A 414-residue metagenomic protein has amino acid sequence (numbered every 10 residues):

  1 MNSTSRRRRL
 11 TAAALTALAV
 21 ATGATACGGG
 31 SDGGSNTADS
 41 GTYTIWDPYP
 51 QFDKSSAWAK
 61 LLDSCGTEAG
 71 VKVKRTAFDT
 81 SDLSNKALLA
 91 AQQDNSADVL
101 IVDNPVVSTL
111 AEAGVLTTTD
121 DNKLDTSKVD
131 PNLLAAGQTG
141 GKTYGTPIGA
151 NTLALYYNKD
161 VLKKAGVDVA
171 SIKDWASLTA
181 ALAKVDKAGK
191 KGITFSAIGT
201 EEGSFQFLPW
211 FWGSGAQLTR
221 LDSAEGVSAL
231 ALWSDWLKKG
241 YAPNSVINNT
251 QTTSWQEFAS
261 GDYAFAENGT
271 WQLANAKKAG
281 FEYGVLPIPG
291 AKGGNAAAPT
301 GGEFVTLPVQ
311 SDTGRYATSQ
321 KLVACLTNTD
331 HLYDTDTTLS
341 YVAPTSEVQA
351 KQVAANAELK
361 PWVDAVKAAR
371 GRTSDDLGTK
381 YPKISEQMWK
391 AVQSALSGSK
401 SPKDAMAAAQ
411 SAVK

Functional and structural regions predicted by a protein language model:
N2-V107, G290-K292, G314, T318 (+2 more regions): Conserved N-terminal structural module of periplasmic/extracytoplasmic solute-binding proteins
G66-P131, K163-G166, A264-F265, N275-A276 (+1 more regions): Extracytoplasmic "Venus flytrap"/periplasmic binding protein-like
A90, A97-D98, T126-L162, K191 (+2 more regions): A structural signal for short loop-to-beta-strand junctions that line the ligand-binding cleft of periplasmic/secreted
D103-T152, Q206, L286, A355-A357 (+2 more regions): Hinge/lid segment of periplasmic solute-binding proteins
L110-V115, L133-A170, I198-L218, T300-P308 (+1 more regions): Periplasmic solute-binding protein
K163-K164, K367-K414: Conserved C-terminal helix/tail region of periplasmic/extracytoplasmic solute-binding proteins
L182-D186, T219-I247: Glycine-centered hinge/linker elements that transmit conformational signals in sensory and ligand-binding systems
T270-E282, A291-K390: C-terminal lobe and pocket-closing loops of periplasmic/extracytoplasmic Venus-flytrap solute-binding proteins
